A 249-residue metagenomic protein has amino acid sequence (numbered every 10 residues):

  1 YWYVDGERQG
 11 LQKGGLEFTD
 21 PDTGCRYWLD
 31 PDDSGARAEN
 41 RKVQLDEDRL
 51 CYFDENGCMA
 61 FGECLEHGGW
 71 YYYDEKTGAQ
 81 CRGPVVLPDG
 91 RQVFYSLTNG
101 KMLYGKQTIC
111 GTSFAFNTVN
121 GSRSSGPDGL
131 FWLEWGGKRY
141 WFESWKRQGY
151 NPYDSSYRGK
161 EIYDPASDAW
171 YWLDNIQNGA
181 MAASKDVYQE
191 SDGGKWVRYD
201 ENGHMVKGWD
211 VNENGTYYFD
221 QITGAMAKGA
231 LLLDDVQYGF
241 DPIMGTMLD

Functional and structural regions predicted by a protein language model:
Y1-D249: Extracellular adhesion/carbohydrate-binding repeat motifs centered on closely spaced tryptophans
